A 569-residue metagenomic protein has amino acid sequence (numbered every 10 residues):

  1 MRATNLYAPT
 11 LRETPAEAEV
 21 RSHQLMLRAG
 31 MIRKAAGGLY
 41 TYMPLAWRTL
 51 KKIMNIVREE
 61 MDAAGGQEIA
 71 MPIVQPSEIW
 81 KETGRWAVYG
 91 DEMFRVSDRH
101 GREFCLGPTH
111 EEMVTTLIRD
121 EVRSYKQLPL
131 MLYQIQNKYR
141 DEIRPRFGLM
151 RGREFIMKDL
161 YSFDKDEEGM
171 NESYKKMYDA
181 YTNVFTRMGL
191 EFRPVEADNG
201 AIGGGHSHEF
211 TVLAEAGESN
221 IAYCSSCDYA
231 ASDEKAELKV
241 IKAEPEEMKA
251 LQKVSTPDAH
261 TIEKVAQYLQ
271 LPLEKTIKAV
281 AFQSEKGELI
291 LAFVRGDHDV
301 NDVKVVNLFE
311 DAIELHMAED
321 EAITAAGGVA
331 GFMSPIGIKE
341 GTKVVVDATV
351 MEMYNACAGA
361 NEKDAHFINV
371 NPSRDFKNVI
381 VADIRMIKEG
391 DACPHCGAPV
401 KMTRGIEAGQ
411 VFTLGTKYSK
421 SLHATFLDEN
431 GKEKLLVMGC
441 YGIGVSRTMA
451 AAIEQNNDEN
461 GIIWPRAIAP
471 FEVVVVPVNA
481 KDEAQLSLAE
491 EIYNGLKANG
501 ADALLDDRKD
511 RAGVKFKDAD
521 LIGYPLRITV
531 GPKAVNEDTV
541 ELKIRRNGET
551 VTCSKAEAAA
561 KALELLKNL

Functional and structural regions predicted by a protein language model:
M1-L569: NTP/phosphate- and nucleic-acid-binding module
